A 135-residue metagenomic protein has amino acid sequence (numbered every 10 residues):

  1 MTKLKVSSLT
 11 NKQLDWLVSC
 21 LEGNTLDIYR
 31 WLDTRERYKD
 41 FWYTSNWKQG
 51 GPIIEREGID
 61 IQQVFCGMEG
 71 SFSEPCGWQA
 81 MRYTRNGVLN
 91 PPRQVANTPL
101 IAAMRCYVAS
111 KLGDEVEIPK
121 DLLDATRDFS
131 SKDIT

Functional and structural regions predicted by a protein language model:
M1-T135: Glycine-rich anion-binding surface patch
